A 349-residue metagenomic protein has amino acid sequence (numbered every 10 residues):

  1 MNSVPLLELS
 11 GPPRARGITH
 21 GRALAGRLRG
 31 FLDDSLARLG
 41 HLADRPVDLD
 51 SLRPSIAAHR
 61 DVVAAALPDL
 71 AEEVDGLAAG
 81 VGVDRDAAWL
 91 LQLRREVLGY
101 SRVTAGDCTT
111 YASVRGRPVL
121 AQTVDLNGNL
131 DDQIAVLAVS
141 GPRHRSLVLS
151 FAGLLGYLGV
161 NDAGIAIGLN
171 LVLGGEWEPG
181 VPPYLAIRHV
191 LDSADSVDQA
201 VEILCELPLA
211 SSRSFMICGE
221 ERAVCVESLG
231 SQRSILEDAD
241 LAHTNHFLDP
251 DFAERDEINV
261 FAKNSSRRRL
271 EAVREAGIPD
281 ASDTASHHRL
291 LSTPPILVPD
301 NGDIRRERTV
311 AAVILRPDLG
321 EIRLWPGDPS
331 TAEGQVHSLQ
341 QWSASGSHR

Functional and structural regions predicted by a protein language model:
M1-V81, V114-R349: C-terminal, well-structured catalytic/ligand-binding subdomain of enzymes
W89-L120: Gly/Pro-rich turn-and-neighbor structural signature
